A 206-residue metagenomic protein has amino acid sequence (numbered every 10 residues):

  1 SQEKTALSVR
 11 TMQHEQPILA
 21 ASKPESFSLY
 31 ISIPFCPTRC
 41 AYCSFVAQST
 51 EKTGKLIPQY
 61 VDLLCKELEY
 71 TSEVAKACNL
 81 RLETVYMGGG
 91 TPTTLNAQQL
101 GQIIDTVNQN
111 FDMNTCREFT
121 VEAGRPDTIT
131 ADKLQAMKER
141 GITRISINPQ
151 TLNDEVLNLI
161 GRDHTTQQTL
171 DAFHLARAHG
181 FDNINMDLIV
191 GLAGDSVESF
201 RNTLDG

Functional and structural regions predicted by a protein language model:
S1-L29, C78-N79: N-terminal [4Fe-4S]-dependent radical SAM core
S26-S28, C40, E118: Structural motif
Y30-S32, G88-G89: Residues at the beta-strand->loop junction immediately N-terminal to the Walker
S32-A47: Local cysteine-cluster metal-coordination motifs and their immediate loop/turn environment, predominantly Fe-S cluster
A47-G206: Conserved non-cysteine loop/helix-boundary elements of the Radical SAM core domain that shape
